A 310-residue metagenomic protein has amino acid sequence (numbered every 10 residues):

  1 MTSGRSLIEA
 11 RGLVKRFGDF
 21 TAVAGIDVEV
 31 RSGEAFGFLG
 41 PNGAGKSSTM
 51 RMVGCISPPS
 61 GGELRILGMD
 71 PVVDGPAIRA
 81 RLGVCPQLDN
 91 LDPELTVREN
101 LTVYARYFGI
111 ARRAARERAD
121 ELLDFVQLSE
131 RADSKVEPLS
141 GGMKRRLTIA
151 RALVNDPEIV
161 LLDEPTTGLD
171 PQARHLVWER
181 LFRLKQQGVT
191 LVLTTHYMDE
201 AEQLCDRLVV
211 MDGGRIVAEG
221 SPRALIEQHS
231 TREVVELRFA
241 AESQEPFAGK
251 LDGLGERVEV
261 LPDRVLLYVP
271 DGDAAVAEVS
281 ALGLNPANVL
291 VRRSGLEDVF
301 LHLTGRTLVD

Functional and structural regions predicted by a protein language model:
G62-V73, A77-I78: Conserved ABC transporter NBD signature motif
E94, K135-L139: Conserved ABC ATPase signature
T102, R106, R113-R131: Conserved ABC ATPase "signature" region
D156: Conserved catalytic motifs of ABC-family nucleotide-binding domains
V160-D163: Catalytic Walker B motif of ABC-type/P-loop ATPase nucleotide-binding domains
W178-P270: ABC transporter nucleotide-binding domain
